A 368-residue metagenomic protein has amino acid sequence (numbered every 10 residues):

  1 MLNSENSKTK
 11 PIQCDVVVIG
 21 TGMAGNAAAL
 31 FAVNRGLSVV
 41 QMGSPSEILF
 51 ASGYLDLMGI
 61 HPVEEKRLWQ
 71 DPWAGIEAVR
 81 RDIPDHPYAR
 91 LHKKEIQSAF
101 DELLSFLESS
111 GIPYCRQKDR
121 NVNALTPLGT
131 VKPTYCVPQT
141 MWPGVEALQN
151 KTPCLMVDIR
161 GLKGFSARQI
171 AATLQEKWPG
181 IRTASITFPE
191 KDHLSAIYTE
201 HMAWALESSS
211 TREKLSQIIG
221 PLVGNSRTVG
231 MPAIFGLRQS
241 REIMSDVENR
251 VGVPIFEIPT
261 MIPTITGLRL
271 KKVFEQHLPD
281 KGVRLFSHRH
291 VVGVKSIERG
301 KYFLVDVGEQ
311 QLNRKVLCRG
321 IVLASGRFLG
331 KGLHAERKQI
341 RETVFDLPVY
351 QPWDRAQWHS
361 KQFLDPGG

Functional and structural regions predicted by a protein language model:
L2-H86, K94-S98, S105-G368: Residues forming the flavin
